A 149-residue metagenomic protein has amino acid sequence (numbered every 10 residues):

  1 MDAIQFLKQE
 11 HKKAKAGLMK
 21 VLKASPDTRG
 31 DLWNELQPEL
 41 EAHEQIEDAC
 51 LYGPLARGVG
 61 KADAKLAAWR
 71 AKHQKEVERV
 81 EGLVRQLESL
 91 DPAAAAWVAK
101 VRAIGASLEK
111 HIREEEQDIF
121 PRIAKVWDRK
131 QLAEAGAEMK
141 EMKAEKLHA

Functional and structural regions predicted by a protein language model:
M1-A149: Small-residue-biased structural context
